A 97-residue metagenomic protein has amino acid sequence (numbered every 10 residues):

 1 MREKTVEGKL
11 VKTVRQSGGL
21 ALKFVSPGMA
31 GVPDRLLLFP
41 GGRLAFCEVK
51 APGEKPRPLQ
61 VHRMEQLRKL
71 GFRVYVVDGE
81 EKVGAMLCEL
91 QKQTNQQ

Functional and structural regions predicted by a protein language model:
M1-Q97: Catalytic phosphate/metal-binding cores of nucleic-acid and nucleotide-processing enzymes, i.e., regions that mediate
